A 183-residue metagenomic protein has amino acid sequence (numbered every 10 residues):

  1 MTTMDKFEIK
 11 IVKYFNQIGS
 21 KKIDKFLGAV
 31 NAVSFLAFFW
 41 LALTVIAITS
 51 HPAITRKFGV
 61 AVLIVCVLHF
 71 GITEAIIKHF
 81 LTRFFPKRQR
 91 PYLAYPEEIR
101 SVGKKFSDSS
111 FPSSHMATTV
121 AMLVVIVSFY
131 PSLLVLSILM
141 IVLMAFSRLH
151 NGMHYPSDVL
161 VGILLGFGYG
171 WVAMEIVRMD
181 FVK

Functional and structural regions predicted by a protein language model:
M1-L41, E74-F106: N-terminal transmembrane-helix/juxtamembrane module of multi-pass inner/ER membrane proteins
L27, R56-V65, L133-L136, S157-V161: Alpha-helical transmembrane segments of integral membrane proteins
V33, F38, F58, S132-L139: Alpha-helical transmembrane segments
S34, L63-I72, I76, L164 (+1 more regions): Hydrophobic, lipid-facing residues on alpha-helical transmembrane segments of integral membrane proteins
T44-E74: Interfacial segments of alpha-helical transmembrane regions
A47, T73, I77-T82, V127 (+1 more regions): Membrane-water interface at transmembrane helix exits
L63-I64, I76-R88, P156-I163, M179-K183: A cytosolic-side transmembrane-helix exit/cap motif
E97-K183: Membrane-embedded catalytic cores of phosphoryl/pyrophosphoryl-handling enzymes
